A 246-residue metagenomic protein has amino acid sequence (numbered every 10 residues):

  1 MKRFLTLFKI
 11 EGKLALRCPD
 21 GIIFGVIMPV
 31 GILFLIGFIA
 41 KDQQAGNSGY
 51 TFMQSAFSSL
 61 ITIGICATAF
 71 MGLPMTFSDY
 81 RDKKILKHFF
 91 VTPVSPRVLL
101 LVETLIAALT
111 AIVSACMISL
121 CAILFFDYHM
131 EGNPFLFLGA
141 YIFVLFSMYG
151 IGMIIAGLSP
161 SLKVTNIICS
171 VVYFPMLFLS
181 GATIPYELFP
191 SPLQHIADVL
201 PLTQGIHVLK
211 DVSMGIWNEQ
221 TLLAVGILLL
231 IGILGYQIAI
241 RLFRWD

Functional and structural regions predicted by a protein language model:
R3, L7, E11-K83, R97 (+8 more regions): Transmembrane helix-boundary elements of multi-pass transport/secretion proteins, especially ABC-type permease modules
E11, F34, S119-L124, M153-I154 (+3 more regions): Alpha-helical transmembrane segments of multipass membrane proteins
L35-Q43, A156-V199, T203: Transmembrane helix segments
G37-K41, D79, H88, S119 (+6 more regions): Transmembrane helix-loop junction
H88-S95: Short helix-to-coil transition segments within interhelical loops that connect adjacent transmembrane helices
L100-T104: Conserved glycine-rich helix-kink/hinge and helix-boundary motifs of the Major Facilitator Superfamily
F137-S159: Membrane-helix boundary elements
T203-G215: Short, membrane-exposed interhelical loops at transmembrane-helix boundaries
